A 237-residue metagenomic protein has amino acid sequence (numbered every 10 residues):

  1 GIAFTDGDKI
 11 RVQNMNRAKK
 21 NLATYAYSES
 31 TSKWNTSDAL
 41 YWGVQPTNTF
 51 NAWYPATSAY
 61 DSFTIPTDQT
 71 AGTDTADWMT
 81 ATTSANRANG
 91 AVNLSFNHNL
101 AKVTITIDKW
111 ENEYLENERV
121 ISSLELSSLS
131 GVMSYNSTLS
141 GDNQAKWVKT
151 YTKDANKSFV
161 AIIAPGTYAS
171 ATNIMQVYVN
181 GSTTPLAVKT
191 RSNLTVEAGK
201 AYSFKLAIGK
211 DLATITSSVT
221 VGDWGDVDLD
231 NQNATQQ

Functional and structural regions predicted by a protein language model:
G1-V120, E125, K146-T167, V179 (+2 more regions): Short, low-hydrophobicity acidic/polar segments
N16-T24, V132-S137, D142-K146, S182-K189: Surface-exposed loop/edge segments in extracytoplasmic proteins
D61-T67, T183-S192: Edge beta-strands of extracellular beta-sandwich domains
A76-T82, A187-K210: Short beta-strand elements
V120-T138: Short, surface-exposed alpha-helix to beta-strand junction/turn motifs within ectodomains of secreted and cell-envelope
N173-M175: Short, small/hydrophobic-biased targeting/export segments
A207-Q237: Intrinsically disordered, low-complexity repeat and linker tracts
